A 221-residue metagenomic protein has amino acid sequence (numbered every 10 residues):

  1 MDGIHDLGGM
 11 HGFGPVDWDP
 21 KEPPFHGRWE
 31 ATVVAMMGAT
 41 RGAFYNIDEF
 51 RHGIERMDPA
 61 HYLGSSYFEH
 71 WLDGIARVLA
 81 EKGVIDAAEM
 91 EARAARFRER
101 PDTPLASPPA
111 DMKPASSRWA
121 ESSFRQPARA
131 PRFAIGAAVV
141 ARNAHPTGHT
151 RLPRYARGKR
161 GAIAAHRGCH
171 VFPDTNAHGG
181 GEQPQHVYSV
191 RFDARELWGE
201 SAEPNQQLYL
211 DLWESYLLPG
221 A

Functional and structural regions predicted by a protein language model:
M1, S107-P108, P219-A221: Basic/polar N-terminal segments that are highly enriched at the extreme N-terminus, encompassing both cleavable
M1, V16-D19, K113-S117, R125: Short N-terminal segments
M1-L105: N-terminal intrinsically disordered, low-complexity, charge/repeat-rich segments that act as generic
M10-M37, V78, S123-I135, N143-A221: Basic/aromatic-rich interaction segments and small domains that mediate binding to polyanionic partners
G74, K113-P114, G180: Short alpha-helical linear motifs
R100, P114-R125, R142-H145: Short, structured beta-strand/loop micro-motifs enriched in basic residues and often containing a Trp
T103-S107, P114-A115, G161: Short alpha-helix boundary/capping motifs
